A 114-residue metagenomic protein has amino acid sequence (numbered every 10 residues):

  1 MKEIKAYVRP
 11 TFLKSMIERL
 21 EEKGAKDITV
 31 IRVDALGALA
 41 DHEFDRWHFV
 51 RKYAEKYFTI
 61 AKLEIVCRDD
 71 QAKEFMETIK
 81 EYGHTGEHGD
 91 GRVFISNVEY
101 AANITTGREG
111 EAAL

Functional and structural regions predicted by a protein language model:
M1-L114: Positively charged, small/polar-rich N-terminal and surface patches that mediate targeting and assembly and bind
